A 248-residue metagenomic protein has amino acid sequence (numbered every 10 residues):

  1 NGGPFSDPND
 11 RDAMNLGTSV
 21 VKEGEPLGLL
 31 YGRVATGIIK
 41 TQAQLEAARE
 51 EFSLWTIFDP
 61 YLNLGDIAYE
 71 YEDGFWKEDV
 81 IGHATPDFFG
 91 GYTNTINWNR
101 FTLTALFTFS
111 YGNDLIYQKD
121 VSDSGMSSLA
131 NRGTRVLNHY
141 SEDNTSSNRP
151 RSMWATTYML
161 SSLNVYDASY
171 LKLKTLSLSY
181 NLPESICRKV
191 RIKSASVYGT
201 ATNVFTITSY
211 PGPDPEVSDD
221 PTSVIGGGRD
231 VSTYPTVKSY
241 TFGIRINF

Functional and structural regions predicted by a protein language model:
N1-G82, T202-V204, S209: Conserved small-residue
N9-L45, R132-G133, S146-S147, Y158 (+1 more regions): C-terminal beta-signal and terminal closure region of outer-membrane beta-barrel proteins
E25-L29, S110-T202: Extracytoplasmic gating/loop element in the C-terminal half of outer-membrane beta-barrel translocons and assembly
F88, N99-F101, S169, R191-A195 (+1 more regions): Outer-envelope beta-barrel architecture signal
G91-T93, T175-S179, T241-G243: Membrane-embedded beta-strand positions in outer-membrane beta-barrel channels/transporters
N97, T108-S110, T200-V204, N247: Outer-membrane beta-barrel pore domains and translocons
R100-T104, S185-I186: Repeated loop/turn-to-beta-strand initiation elements of outer-membrane beta-barrel proteins
A105, V197-G199, I244: Membrane-embedded beta-strand positions of outer-membrane beta-barrel proteins
